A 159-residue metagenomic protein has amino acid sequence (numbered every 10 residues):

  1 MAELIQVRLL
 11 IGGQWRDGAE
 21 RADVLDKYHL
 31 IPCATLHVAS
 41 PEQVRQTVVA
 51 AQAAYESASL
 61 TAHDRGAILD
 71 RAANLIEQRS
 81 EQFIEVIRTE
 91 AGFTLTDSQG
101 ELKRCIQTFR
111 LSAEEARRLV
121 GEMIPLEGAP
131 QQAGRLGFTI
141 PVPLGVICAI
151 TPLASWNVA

Functional and structural regions predicted by a protein language model:
M1-P32: Hydrophobic face of amphipathic alpha-helices that form TPR/SEL1-like repeat modules and related alpha-solenoid
L9, R88, R117, P130 (+1 more regions): Short glycine- and Lys/Arg-enriched binding-loop motifs that mark or flank ligand-binding interfaces
G13, L30, R65, F109 (+1 more regions): Residue-level signature of catalytic and energy-coupling elements of molecular machines, predominantly ATP/GTP-dependent
R16, S40, L153-A154: Short, glycine-/Ser/Thr-/acidic-enriched flexible segments
D26, V38, P141: Conserved strand-loop elements at the edges of beta-sheets that form or border functional pockets
D26-H29, Q52-D64, G128-R135: Short, charged helix-to-loop "capping" segments that act as catalytic/coupling loops
C33-V120: Glycine-rich loop-to-alpha-helix module at the N-terminal edge of alpha/beta enzyme cores
E122-A159: Conserved small-residue-rich beta-alpha loop and adjacent elements that most often cradle the phosphate/pyrophosphate
